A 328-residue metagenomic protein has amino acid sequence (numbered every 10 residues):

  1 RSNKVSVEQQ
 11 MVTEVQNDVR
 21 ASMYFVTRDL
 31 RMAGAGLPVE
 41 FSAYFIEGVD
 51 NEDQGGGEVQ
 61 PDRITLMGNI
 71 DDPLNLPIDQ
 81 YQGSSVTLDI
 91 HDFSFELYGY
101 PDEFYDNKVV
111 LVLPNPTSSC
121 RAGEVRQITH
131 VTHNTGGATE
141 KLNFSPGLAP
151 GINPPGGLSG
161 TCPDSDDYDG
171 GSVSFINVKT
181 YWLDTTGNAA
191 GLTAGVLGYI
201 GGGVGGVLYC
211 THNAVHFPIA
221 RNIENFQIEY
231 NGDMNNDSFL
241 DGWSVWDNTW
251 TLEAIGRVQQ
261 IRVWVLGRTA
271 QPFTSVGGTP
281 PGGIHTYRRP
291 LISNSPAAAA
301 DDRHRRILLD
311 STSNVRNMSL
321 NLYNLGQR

Functional and structural regions predicted by a protein language model:
R1-T27, R31-A35, L320, N324: Aliphatic-rich helix starts adjacent to a transmembrane/signal segment
K4, E40-S42: Hydrophobic, helix-prone linear segments
G36, A43-R328: Cell-surface, membrane-associated systems
